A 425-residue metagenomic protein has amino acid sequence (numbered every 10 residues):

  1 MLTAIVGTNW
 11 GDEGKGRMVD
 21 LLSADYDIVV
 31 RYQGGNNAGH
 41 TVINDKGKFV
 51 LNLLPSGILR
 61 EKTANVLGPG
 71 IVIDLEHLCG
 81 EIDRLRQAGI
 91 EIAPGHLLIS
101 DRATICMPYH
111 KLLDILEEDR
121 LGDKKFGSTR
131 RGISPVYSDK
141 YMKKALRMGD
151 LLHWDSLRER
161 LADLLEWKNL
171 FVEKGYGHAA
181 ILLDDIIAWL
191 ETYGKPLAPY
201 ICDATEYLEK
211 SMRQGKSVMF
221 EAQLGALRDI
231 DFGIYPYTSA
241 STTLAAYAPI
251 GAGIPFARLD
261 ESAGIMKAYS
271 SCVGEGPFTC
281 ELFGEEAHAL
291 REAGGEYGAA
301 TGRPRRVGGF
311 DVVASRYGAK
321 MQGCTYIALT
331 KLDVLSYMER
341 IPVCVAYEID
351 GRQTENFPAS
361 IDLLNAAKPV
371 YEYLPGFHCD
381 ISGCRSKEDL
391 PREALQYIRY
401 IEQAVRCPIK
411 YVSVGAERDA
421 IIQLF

Functional and structural regions predicted by a protein language model:
M1-F425: Non-transmembrane, aqueous-exposed alpha-helical and coiled segments at domain scale
